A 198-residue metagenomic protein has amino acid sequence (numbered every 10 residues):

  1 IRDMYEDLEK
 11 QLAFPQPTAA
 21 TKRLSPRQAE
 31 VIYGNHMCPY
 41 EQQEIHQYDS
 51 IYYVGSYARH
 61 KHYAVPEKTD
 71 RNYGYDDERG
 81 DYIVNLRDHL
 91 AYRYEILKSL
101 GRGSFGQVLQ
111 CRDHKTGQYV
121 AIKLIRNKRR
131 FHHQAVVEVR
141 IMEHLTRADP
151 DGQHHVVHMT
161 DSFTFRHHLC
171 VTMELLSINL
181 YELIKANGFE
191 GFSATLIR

Functional and structural regions predicted by a protein language model:
I1-L86: Intrinsically disordered, low-complexity regulatory segments that flank or precede the catalytic domain of eukaryotic
Y75, Y119, L124-H154, G188: Conserved N-lobe beta3->alphaC-helix segment of eukaryotic protein kinase catalytic domains
L86, E95, Q107-N127: Glycine-rich ATP phosphate-binding loop
L90-S99: Conserved N-terminal boundary motif of the eukaryotic protein kinase catalytic domain
G101-Q107: Glycine-rich phosphate-binding loop
F105, P150-V156, L180: Non-catalytic scaffold residues of the protein kinase domain
H154, R166-C170, L175-R198: Conserved alphaE helix
S162: Activation-segment/catalytic-loop signature of the eukaryotic protein kinase fold
